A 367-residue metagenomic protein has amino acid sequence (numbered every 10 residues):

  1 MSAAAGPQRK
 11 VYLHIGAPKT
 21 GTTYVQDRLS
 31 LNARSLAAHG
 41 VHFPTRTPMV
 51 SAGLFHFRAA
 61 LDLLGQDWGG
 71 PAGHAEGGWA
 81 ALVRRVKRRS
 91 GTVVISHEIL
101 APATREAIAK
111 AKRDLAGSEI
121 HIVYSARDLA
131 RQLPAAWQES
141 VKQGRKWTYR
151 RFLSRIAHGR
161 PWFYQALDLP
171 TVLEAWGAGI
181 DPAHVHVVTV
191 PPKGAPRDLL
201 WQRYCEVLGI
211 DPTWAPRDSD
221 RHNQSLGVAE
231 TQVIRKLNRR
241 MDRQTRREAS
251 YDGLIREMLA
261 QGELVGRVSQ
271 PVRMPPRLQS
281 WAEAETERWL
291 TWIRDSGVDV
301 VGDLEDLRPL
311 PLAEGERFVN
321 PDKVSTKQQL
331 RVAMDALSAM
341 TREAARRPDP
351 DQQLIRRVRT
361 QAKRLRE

Functional and structural regions predicted by a protein language model:
M1-E367: Anion-recognition interface
